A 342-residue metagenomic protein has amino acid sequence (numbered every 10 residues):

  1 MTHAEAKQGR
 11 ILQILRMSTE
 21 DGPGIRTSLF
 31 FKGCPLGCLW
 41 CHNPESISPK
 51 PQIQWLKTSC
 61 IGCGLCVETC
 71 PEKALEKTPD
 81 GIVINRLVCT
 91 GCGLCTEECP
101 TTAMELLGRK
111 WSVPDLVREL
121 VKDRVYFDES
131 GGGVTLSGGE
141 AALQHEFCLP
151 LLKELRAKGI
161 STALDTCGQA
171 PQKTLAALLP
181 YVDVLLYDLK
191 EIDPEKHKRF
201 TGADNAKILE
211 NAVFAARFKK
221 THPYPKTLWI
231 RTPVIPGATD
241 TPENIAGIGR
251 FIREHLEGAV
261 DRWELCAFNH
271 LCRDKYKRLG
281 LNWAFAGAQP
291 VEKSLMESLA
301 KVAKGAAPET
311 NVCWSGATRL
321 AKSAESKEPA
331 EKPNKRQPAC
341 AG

Functional and structural regions predicted by a protein language model:
M1-P23, P223, V234-G342: Auxiliary Fe-S-binding modules of radical SAM enzymes
I11-L65, I82-G91: N-terminal pre-triad scaffold of radical SAM enzymes
L39-S46, L65-I84, L94-R109: Iron-sulfur cluster-binding cysteine motifs and their immediate structural context in ferredoxin-like electron-transfer
W55-I61, G108-D115, L120-D123: Extended, non-globular alpha-helical segments
W55-K57, K198-D204, G280-A288: Short glycine-enriched, charge-decorated loop/helix-capping segments at active-site entrances that position
T102, A157-K158, A306: Conserved dinucleotide-binding and phosphotransfer motif residues
P114-K277: Conserved AdoMet/S-adenosylmethionine-binding subsite of the radical SAM
